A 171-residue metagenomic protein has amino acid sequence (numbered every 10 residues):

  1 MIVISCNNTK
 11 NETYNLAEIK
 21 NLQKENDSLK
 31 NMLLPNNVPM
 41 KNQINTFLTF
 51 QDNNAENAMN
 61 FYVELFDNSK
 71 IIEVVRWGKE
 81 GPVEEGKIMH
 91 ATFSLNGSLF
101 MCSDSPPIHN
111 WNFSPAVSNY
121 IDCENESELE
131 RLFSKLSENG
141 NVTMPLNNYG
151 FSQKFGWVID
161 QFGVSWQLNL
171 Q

Functional and structural regions predicted by a protein language model:
I2-S5: C-terminal motif of bacterial Sec signal peptides marking the signal peptidase cleavage site
N7-A17: Bacterial Sec signal peptide processing site at the extreme N-terminus
A17-I44, L48-F50, I72, S94 (+2 more regions): Vicinal oxygen chelate
E25, T49-G97: Core segments of cupin and vicinal oxygen chelate
V38, V83-M89, W111-F113: A generic structural micro-feature
Q43, I88, A116: Conserved catalytic motifs of the protein kinase core domain
K79-E80, S105-P107: Short beta-turn/strand-loop junction motif enriched in small, turn-promoting residues
M89, S98-P106, N112, Y149: Conserved, structured core segments of small domains
